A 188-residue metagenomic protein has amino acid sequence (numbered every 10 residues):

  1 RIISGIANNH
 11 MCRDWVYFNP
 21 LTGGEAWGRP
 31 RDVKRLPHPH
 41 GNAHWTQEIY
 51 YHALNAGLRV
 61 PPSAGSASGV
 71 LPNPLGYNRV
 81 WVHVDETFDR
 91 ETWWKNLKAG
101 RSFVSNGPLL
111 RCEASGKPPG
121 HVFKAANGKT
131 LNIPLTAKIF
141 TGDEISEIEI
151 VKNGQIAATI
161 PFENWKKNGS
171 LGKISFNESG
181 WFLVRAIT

Functional and structural regions predicted by a protein language model:
R1-H40: Active-site gating loops and adjacent loop-to-helix segments of metal-dependent hydrolytic enzymes
H10, R35-G41, T46-T188: C-terminal functional module detector
